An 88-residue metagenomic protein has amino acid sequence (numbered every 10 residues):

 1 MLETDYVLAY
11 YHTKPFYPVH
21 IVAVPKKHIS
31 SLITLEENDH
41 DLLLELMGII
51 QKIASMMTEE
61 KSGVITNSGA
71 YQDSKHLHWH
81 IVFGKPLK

Functional and structural regions predicted by a protein language model:
M1-K88: HIT superfamily nucleotide-processing domains
